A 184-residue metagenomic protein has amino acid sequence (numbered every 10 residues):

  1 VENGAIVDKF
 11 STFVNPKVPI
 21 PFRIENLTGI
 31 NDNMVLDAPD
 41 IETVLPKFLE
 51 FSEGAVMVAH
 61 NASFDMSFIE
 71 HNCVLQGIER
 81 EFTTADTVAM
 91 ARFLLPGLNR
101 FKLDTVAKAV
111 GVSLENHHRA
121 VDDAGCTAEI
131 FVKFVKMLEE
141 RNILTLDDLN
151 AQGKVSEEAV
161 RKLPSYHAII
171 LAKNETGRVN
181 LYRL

Functional and structural regions predicted by a protein language model:
V1-F82, P96-H118: Conserved non-catalytic scaffold segment of RNase H-like nuclease domains
A62-S63, S67-L184: Phosphodiester-processing cores and adjacent nucleic acid-binding clamps
